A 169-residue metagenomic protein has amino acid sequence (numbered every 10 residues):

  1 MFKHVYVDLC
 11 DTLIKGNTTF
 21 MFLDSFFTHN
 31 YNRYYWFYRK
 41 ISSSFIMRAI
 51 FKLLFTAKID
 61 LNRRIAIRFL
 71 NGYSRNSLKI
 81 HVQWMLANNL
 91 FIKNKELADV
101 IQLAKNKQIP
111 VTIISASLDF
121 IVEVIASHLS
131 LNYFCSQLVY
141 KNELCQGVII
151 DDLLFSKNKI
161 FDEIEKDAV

Functional and structural regions predicted by a protein language model:
M1-F2, I80, A87-V169: C-terminal cap/substrate-recognition subdomain and adjoining C-terminal extension of metal-dependent phosphatase-like
M1-L54: Active-site neighborhood of HAD-like aspartate-dependent phosphohydrolases
D8-L9, I65, Y133, L144: Residue-level signal for pocket-adjacent positions within structured domains
L9, R68, T112: Short, flexible active-site loop motifs that bind/organize anionic cofactors or intermediates
I50-A57, N158-D162: A general structural signal for short secondary-structure boundary/capping elements
K52-I65, L129, Y133-C135: N-terminal short leaders/motifs
I59-E96: Metal-dependent phosphoesterase signature
